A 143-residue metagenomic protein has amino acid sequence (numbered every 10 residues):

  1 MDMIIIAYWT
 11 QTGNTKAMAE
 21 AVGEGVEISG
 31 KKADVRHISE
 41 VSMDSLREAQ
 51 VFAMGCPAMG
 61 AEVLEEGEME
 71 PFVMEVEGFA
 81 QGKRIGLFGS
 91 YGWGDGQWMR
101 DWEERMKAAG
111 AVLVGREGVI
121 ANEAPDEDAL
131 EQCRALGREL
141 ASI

Functional and structural regions predicted by a protein language model:
M3-I4, N14-A17, A21-I38, E48-I143: FMN-binding flavodoxin-like domain, especially the glycine-rich phosphate-binding loop
W9-G13: Short polar catalytic/cofactor-binding loops
S42: N-terminal helical hairpins
